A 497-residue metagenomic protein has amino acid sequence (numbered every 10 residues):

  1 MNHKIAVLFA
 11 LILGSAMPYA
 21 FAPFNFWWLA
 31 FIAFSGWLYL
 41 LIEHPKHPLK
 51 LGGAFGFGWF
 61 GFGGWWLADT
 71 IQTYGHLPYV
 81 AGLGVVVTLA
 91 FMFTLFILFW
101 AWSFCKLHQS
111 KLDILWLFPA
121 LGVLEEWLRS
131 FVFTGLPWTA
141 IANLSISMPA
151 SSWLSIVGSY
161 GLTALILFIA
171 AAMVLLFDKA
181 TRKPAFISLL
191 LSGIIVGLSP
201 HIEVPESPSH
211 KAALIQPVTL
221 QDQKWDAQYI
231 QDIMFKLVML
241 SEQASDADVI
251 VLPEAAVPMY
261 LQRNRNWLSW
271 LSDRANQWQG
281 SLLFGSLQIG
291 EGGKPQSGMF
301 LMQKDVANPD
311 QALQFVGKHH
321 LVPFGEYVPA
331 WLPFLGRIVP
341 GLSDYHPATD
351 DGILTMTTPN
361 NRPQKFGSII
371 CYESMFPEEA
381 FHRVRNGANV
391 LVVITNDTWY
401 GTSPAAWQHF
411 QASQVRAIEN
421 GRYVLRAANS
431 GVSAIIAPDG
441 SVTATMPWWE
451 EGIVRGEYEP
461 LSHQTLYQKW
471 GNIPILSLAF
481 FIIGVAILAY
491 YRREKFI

Functional and structural regions predicted by a protein language model:
M1-H201, E242, T402, S413-R416 (+3 more regions): Membrane-embedded alpha-helical bundles of multi-pass enzymes that act on lipidic or dolichyl-linked glycan substrates
H201-P474: Soluble catalytic domains of enzymes that build or remodel membrane lipids, polysaccharides, and related
